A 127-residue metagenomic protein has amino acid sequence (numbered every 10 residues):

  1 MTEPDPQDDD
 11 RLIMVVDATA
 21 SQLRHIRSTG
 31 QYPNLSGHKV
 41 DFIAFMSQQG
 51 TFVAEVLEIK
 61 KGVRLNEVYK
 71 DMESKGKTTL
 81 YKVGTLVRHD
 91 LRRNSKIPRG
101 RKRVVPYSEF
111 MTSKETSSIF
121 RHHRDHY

Functional and structural regions predicted by a protein language model:
M1-G50, I97-Y127: Compositionally biased, charged N-terminal/linker segments
Q49-Y127: Aromatic- and Lys/Arg-enriched surface recognition patch
